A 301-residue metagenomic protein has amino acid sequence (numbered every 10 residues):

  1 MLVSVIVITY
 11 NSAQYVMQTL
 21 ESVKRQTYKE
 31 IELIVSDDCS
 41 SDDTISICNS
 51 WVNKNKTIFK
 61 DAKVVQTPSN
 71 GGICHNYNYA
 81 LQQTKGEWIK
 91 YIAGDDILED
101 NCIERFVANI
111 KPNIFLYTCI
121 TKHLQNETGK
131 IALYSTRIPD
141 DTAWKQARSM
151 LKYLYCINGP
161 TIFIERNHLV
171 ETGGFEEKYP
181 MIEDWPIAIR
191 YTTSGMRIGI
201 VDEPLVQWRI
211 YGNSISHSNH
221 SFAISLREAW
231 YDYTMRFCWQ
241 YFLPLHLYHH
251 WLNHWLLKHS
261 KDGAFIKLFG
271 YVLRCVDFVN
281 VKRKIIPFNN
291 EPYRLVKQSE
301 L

Functional and structural regions predicted by a protein language model:
S12-R25: Short, well-formed alpha-helical segments that are part of the catalytic scaffolds of diverse glycosyltransferases
Y15-M17, D42-W51, I97, N101: Acidic helix N-cap motif at the loop->helix transition within catalytic regions of sugar-transfer enzymes
D37-I47, S69, A93: A conserved acidic beta->alpha catalytic loop
Q66-T84: Glycine-rich, basic loop-to-helix element that forms the pyrophosphate-binding segment of sugar-nucleotide handling
I89: Short aromatic/hydrophobic "clamp" motif used to bind/position activated sugar donors
N101-L133: Conserved donor NDP-sugar-binding/catalytic core segment of glycosyltransferases
D141-S225: Conserved nucleotide-sugar donor-binding catalytic segment
W185-P186, T193, I198, P204-L301: C-terminal subregions of glycosyltransferases and related glycan-biosynthesis enzymes
